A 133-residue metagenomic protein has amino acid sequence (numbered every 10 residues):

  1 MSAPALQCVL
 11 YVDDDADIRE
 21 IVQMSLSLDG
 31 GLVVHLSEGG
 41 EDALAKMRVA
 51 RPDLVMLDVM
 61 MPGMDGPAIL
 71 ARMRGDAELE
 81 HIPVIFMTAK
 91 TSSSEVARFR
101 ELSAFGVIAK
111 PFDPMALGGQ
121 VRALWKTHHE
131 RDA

Functional and structural regions predicted by a protein language model:
L6-D17, V22-L26, V55: Conserved acidic segment of CheY-like receiver
G31-E38, K46: Short hydrophobic/Thr-rich beta-strand motif most characteristic of the beta2 strand and flanking loop of CheY-like
S37-E41, P114: Conserved Asp/Asn-Gly motif in the active-site loop of CheY-like receiver
A50-M56: Active-site beta3 strand of CheY-like receiver
M61: Receiver (REC) domain active-site loop signature in two-component systems and cognate sites in sensor histidine kinases
F112-R122: C-terminal output helix
